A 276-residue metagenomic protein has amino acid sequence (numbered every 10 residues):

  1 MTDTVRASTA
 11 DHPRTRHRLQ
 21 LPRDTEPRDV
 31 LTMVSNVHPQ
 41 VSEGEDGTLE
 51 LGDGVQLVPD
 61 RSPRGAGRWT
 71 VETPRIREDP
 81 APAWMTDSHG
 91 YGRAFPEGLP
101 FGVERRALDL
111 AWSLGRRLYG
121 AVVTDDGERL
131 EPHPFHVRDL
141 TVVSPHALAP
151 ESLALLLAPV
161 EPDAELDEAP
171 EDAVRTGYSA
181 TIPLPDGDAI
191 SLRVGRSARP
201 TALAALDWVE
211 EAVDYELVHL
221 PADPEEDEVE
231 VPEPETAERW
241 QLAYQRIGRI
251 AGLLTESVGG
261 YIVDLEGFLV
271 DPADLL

Functional and structural regions predicted by a protein language model:
M1-L276: Acidic (Asp/Glu-rich) sequence patches and key acidic residues that form negatively charged surfaces used
